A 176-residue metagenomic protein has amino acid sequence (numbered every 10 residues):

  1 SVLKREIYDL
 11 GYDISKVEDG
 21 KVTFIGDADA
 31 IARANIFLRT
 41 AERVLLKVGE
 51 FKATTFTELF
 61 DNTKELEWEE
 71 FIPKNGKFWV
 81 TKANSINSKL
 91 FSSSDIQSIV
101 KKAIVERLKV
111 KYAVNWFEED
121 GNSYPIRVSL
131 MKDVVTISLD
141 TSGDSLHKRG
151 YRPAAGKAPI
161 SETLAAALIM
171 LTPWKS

Functional and structural regions predicted by a protein language model:
S1-Y124: Non-catalytic nucleic-acid substrate-recognition regions in nucleic-acid-modifying enzymes
L130-S176: Glycine-rich adenosyl-nucleotide cofactor-binding module
